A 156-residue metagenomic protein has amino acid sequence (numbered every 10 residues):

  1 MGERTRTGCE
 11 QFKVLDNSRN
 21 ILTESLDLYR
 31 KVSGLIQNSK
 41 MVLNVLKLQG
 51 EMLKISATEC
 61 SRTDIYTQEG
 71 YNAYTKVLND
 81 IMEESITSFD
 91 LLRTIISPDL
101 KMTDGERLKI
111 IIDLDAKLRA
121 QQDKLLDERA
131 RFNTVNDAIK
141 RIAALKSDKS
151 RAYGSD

Functional and structural regions predicted by a protein language model:
M1-Q37: Start-of-domain marker
G8-E10, R19, S39, K47-M52 (+1 more regions): Generic detector of short, locally flexible boundary/turn motifs and exposed helical patches
Q11, Q37, Q49, Q68 (+1 more regions): Residue-identity detector for glutamine
N17-N20, N38, N44, N72 (+2 more regions): Detector for Asparagine
G34-V42, D127, A152: Extracellular, luminal, or virion-exposed ectodomains of exported proteins
V45-K117, E128: Extended amphipathic alpha-helical interaction segments
T103-D156: C-terminal amphipathic alpha-helix
